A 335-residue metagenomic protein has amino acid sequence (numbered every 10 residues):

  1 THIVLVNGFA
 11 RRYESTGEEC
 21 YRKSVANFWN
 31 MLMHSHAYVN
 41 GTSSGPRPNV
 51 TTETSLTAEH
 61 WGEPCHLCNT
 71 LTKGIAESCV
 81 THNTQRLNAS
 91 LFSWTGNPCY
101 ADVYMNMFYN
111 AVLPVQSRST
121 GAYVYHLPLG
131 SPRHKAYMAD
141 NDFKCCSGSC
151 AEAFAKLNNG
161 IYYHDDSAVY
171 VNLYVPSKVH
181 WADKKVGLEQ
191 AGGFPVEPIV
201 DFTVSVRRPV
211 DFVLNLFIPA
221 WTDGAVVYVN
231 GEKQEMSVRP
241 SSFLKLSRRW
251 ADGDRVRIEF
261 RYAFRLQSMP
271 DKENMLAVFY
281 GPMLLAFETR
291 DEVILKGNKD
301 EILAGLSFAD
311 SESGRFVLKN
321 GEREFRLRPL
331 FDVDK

Functional and structural regions predicted by a protein language model:
T1-E14, T72-F92, C150-L157, P198-V200: Well-ordered alpha-helical segments within folded domains of soluble proteins
T1-V4, T42-E77, T120-F143: Carbohydrate-binding/catalytic loop surfaces
Y13-A26, M33, F92-D102, R208: Structural helix-adjacent loops and short alpha-helical linkers that scaffold large soluble proteins
V25, P98-V200, S205, R239 (+3 more regions): C-terminal beta-rich recognition modules with glycine/proline-rich loops and embedded aromatic residues
N30-H34, L113: Amphipathic alpha-helical segments of tetratricopeptide repeats
V210-P219: Surface-exposed beta-strand/loop patches in extracellular or lumenal glycoproteins
T222-S247, L266-D271: Solvent-exposed beta-strand/loop surfaces of large extracellular or lumenal domains
D223, D252-G253: Short, flexible surface segments
